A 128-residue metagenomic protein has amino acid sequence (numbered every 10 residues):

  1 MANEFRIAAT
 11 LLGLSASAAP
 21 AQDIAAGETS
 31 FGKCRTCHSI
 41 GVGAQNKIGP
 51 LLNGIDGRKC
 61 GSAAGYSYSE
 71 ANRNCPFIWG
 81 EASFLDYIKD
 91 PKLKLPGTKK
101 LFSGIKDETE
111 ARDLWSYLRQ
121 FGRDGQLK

Functional and structural regions predicted by a protein language model:
M1-A9: Bacterial N-terminal signal peptides that target proteins for export
G13-F31, V42: Electrostatic cytochrome c docking/interface patches
G32-I40, L114: The canonical Cys-X-X-Cys-His
H38-A44, G57: Detector for the c-type heme attachment site
N46-L51: Short cysteine/histidine-rich zinc-coordinating motifs and their immediately flanking basic loops
I55, K59-S62, P91-L95: A short secondary-structure junction motif
S62-G80: Short Fe-S-cluster ligation motifs
I78-K128: C-terminal capping alpha-helices of c-type cytochrome domains
